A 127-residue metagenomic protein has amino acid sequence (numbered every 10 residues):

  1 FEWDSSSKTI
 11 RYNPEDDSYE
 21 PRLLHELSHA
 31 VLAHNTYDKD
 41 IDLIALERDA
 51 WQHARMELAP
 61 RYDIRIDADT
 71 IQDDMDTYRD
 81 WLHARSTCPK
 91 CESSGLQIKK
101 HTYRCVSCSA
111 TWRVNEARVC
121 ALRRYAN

Functional and structural regions predicted by a protein language model:
F1-W3, H34, D38-A45, T77-D80 (+2 more regions): Anionic, Ser/Thr-rich low-complexity intrinsically disordered regions
F1-Y19, A30, H34: Active-site scaffold of zinc-dependent metalloenzymes
E15, D42, L46, L96-Q97: Short amphipathic alpha-helical interaction segments
D17-R22, D38, D69: Alpha-helical scaffolds flanking conserved acidic
Y19, L23, L46-D49: Amphipathic alpha-helical interface surfaces
H25, H29: Histidine-centered divalent metal-coordination motifs
V31-P60: Post-HEXXH active-site segment of zinc metalloproteases
L58-N127: Pan-zinc metallopeptidase signature
